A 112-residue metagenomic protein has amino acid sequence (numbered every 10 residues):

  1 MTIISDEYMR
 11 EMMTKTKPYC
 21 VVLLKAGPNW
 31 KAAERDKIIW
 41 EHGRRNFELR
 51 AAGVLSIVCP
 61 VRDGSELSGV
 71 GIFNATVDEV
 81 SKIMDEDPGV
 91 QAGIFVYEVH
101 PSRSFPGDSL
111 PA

Functional and structural regions predicted by a protein language model:
M1-A112: Conserved, structured core segments of small domains
